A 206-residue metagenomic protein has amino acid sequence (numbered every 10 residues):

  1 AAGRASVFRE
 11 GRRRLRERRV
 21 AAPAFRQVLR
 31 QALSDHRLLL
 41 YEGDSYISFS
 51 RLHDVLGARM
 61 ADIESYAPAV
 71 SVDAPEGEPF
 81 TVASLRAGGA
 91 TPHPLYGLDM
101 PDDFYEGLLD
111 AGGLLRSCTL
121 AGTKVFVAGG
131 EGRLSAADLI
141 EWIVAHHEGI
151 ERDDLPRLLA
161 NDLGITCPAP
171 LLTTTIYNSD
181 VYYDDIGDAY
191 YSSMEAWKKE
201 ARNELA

Functional and structural regions predicted by a protein language model:
A1-A206: C-terminal non-catalytic scaffold/interaction domains in large multidomain proteins
